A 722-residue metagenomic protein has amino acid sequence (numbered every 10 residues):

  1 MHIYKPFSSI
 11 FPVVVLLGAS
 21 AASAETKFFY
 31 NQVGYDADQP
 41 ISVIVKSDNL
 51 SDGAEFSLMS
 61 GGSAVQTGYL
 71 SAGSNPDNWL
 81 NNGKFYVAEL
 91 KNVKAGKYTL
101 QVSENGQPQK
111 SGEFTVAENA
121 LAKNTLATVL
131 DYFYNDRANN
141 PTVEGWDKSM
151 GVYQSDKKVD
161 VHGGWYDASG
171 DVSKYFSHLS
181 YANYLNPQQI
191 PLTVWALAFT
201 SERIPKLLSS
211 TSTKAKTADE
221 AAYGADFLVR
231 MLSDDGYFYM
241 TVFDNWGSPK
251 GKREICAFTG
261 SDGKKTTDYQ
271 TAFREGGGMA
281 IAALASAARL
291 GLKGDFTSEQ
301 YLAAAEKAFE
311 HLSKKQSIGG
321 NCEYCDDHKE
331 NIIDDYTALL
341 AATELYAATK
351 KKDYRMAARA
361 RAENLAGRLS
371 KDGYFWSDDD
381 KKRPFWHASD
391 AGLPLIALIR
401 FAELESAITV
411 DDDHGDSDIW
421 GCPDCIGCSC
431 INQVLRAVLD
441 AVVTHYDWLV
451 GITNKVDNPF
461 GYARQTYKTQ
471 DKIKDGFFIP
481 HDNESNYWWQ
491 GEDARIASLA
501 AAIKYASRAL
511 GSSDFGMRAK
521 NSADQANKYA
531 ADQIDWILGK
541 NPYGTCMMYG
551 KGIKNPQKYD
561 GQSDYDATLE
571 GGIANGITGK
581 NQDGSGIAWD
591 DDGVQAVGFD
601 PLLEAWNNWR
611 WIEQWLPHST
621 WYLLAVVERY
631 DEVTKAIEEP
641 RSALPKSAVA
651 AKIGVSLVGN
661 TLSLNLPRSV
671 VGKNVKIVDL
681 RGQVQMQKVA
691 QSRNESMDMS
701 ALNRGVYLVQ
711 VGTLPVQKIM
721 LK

Functional and structural regions predicted by a protein language model:
M1-F11: Bacterial N-terminal signal peptides that target proteins for export
S9-A19: Bacterial N-terminal signal peptides
S23-N49, F114-A138, A651-I653: Non-catalytic, glycine-rich low-complexity segments
V33-P108, D136-P191, D244-L290, D335-A360 (+3 more regions): Aromatic (Trp/Tyr) and acidic
E55, S60, Q66, S642-K722: C-terminal outer-membrane/trafficking sorting elements
N105-S111, L714-Q717: Short acidic/polar inter-strand loop motif in beta-rich domains
A117-E144, E220-G236, L302-G320, M356-S377 (+2 more regions): Long, well-ordered core segments of solenoidal/helical folds
H178-P187, F199-S210, K718: Conserved, well-structured interaction surfaces
